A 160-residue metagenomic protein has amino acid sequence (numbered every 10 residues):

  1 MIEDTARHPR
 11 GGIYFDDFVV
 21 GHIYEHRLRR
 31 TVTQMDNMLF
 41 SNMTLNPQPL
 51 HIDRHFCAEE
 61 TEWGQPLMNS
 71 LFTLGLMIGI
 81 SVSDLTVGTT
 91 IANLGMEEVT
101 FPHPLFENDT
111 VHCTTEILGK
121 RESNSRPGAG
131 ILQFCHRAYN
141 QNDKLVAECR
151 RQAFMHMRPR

Functional and structural regions predicted by a protein language model:
M1-G95, P159-R160: Hot-dog-fold acyl-thioester-processing enzymes
M1-V19, F101, L105-T110, T114-R160: HotDog/MaoC-like acyl-thioester-processing domains
E25-T31, T100, Q152-F154: Generic structural detector for well-ordered beta-strands
